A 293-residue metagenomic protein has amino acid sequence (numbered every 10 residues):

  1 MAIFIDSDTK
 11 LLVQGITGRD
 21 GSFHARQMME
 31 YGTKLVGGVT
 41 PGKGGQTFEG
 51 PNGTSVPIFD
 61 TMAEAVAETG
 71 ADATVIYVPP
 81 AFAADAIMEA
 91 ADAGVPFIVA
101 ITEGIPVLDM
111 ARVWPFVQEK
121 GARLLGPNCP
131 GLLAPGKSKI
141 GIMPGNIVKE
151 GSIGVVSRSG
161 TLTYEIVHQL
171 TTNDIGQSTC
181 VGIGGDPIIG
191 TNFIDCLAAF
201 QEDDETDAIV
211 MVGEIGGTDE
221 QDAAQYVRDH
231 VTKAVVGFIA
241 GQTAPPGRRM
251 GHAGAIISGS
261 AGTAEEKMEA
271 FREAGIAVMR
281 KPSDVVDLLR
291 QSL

Functional and structural regions predicted by a protein language model:
M1-L293: Catalytic-core regions of core metabolic enzymes, especially those transforming organic acids/acyl-group intermediates
